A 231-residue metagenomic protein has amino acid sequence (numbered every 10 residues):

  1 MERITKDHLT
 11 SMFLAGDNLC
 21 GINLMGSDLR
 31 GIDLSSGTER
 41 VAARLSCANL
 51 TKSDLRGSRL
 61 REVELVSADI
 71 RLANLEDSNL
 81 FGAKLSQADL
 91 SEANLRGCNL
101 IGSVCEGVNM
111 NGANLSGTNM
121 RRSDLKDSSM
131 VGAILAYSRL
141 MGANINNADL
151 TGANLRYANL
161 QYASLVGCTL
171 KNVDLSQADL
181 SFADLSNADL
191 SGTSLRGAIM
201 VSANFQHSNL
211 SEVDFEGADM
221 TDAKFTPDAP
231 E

Functional and structural regions predicted by a protein language model:
M1-E231: Tandem repeat scaffolds
